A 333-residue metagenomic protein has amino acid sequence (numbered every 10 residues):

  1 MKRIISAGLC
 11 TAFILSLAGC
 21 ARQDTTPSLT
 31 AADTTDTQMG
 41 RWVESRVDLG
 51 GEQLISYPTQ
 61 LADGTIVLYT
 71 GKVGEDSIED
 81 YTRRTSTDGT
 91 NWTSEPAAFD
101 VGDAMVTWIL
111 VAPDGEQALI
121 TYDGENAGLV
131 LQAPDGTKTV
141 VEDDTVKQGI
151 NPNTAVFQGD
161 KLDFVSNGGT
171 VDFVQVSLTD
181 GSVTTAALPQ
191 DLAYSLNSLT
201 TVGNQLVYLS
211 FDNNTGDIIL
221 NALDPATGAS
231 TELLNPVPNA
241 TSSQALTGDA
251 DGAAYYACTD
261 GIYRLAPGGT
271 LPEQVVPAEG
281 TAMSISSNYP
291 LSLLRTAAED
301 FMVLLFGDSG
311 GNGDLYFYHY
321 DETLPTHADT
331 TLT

Functional and structural regions predicted by a protein language model:
S16-G19: C-terminal motif of bacterial Sec signal peptides marking the signal peptidase cleavage site
D24-T70, G74: An edge-strand/N-cap motif at the start of beta-rich repeat modules
V43-L49, T93-F99, K138-T145, S182-Q190 (+3 more regions): A short beta-strand motif characteristic of beta-propeller blades
E52-Q60, D103-V111, K147-Q158, L192-G203 (+3 more regions): Repeated scaffold domains used in trafficking and secretory/extracellular systems, primarily beta-propellers
D63-T65, D114-E116, G159-D160, G203-Q205 (+2 more regions): Short coil/turn segments that connect the beta-strands within blades of beta-propeller domains
L68-T70, L119-T121, F164, Y208-L209 (+2 more regions): Residue position within the beta-strands of beta-propeller blades
E75-R83, E125-V130, G169-V174, N214-N221 (+2 more regions): Structural motif
